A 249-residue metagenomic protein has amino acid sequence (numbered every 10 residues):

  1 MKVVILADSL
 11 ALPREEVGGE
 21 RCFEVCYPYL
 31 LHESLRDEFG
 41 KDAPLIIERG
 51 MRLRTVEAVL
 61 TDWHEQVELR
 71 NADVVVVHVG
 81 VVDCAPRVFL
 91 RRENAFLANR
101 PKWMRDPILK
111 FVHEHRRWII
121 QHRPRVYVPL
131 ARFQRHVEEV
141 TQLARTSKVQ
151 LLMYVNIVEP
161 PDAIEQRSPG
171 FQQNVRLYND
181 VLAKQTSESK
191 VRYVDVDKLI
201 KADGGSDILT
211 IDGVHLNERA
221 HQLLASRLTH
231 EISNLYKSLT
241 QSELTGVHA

Functional and structural regions predicted by a protein language model:
M1-R52, E57-N71, V75, K237: Serine-esterase "nucleophile elbow" of acetyl-processing enzymes
E33-D37, D42, T61-E218, Q222-H248: Alpha-helical cap/lid subdomain in secreted, periplasmic, or secretory-pathway luminal O-acyl-processing enzymes
